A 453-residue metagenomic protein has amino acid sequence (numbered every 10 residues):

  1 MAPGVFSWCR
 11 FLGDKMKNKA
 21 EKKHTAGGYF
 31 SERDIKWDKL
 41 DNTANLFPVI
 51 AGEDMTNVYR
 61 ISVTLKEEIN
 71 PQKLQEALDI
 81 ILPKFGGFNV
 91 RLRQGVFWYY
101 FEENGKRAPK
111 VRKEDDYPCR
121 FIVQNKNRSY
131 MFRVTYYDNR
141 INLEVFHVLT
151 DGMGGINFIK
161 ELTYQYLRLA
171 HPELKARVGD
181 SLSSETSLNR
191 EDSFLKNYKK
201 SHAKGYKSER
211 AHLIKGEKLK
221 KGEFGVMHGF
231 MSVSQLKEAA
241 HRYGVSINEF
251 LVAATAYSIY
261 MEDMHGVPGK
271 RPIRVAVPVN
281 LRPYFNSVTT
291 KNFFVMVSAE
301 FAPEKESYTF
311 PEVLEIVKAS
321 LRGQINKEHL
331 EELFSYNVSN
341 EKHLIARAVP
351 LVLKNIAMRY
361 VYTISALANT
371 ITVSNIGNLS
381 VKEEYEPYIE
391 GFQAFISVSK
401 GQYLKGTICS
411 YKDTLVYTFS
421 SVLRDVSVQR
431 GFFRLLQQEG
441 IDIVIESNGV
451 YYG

Functional and structural regions predicted by a protein language model:
A2-V5, D14: Acidic, Ala/Val/Gly-enriched low-complexity intrinsically disordered segments
L12-F97, K106-R133, N142, H228 (+1 more regions): Acyl-thioester-dependent acyl-group transfer interface
K17-N42, Y137-R140, L149-N157, E161-E238 (+1 more regions): Non-catalytic, low-complexity flexible loops and terminal extensions
N70, D151, G155, I247-N248: Hydrophobic (often cysteine-bearing) scaffold residues that line and stabilize catalytic clefts of nucleotide/cofactor
H147, A240-N248: Alpha-helical hinge/cap motifs
T150, T163-A170, H241, T255-V267 (+2 more regions): Hydrophobic/aromatic-lined pockets within catalytic cores
I247-A256: Short amphipathic alpha-helical segments
